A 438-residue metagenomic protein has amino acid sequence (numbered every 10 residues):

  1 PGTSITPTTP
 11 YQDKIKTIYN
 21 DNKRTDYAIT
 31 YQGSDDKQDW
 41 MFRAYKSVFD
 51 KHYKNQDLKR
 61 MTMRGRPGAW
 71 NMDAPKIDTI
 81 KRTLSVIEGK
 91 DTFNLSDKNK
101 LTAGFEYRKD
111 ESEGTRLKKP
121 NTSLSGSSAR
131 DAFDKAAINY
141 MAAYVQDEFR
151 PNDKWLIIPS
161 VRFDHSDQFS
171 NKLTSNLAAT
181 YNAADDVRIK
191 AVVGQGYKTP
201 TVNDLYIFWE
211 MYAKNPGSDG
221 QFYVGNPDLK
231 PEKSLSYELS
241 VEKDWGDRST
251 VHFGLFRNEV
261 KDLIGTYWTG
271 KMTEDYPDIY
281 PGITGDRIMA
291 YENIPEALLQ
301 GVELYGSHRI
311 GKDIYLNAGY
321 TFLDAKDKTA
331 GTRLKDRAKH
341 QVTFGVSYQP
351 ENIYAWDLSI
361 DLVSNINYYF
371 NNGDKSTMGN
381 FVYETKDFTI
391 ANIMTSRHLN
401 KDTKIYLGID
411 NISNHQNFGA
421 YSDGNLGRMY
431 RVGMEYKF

Functional and structural regions predicted by a protein language model:
P1-G2, R43-D73, T102-F105, K135-T180 (+1 more regions): Surface-exposed extracellular loop regions of Gram-negative outer-membrane beta-barrel proteins
P1-L101, F105-D110, D247-H252: Outer-membrane beta-barrel domain signature, strongest for Gram-negative TonB-dependent receptors and also present
T3, D167-F169, Y181, D186-Y237 (+3 more regions): Surface-exposed extracellular loop regions of Gram-negative outer-membrane beta-barrel proteins, predominantly
D35, K46-D50, Y107-E113, M141 (+10 more regions): Transmembrane beta-strands of outer-membrane beta-barrel pores
K37-M41, K98-L101, K154-I157, D186-I189 (+5 more regions): Repeated loop/turn-to-beta-strand initiation elements of outer-membrane beta-barrel proteins
L84-K90, A132-A136, A142-Y144, N226-K230 (+3 more regions): Outer membrane beta-barrel strand-and-loop segments of large Gram-negative receptors, especially TonB-dependent
D97, R150-K154, F256-E259, I279-N372 (+3 more regions): Gram-negative outer-membrane beta-barrel transporters
T180, S307, L426-F438: Outer-membrane beta-barrel "beta-signal"
